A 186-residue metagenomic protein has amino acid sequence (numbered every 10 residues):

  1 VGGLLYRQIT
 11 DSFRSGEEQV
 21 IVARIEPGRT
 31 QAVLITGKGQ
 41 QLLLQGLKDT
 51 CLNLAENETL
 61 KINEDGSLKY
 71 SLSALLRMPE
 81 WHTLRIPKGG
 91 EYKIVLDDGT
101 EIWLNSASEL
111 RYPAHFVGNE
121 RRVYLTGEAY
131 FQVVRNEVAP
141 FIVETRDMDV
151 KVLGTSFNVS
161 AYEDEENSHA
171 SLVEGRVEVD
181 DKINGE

Functional and structural regions predicted by a protein language model:
V1-H169, R176-E186: Short acidic/polar, Gly/Pro-enriched loop/turn segments located at secondary-structure boundaries
